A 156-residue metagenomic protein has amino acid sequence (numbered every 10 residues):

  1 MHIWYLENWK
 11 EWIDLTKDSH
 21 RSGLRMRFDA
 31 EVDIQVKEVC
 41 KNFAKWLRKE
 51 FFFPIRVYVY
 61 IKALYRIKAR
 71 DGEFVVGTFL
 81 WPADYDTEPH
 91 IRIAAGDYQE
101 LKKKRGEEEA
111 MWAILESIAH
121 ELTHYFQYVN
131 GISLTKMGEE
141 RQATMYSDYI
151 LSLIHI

Functional and structural regions predicted by a protein language model:
M1-I34, K45: N-terminal low-structure segments adjacent to metalloprotease catalytic domains across cellular compartments
K37-R56: Zn2+-dependent metallopeptidase catalytic core
R70-A110: Active-site scaffold of zinc-dependent metalloenzymes
M111-L115, E139-R141: Alpha-helical scaffolds flanking conserved acidic
E116-V129: Active-site recognition of the HExxH zinc-binding catalytic motif
V129-R141: Short conserved catalytic/interaction loops centered on acidic-Pro-aromatic/His motifs
G138-L151: An active-site-proximal "capping" alpha-helix that borders the catalytic cofactor pocket
H155-I156: Conserved small/polar residues in nucleotide/adenosyl-binding loops
